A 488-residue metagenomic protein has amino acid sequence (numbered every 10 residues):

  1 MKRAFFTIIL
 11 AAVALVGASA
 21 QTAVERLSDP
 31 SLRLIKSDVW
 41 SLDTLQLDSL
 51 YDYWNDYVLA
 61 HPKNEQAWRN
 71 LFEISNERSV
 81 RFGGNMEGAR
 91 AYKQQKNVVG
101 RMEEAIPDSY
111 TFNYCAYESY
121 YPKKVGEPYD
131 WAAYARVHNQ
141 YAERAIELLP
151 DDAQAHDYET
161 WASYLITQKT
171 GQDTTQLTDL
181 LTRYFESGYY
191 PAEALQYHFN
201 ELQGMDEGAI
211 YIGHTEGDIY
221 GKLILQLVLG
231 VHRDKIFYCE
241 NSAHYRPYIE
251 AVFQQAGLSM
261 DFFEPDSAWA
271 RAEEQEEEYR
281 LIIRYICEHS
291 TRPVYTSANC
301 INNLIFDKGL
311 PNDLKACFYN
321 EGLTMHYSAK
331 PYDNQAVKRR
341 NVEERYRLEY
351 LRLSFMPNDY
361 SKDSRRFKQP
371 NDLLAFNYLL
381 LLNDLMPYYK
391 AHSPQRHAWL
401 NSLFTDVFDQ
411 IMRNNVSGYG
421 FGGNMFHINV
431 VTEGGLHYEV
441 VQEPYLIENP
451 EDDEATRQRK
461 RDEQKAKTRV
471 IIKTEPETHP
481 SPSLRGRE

Functional and structural regions predicted by a protein language model:
M1-A4: Positively charged n-region of N-terminal signal peptides that target proteins for export
T7-A14: Bacterial N-terminal signal peptides
V16-A20: Sec/Tat signal peptide C-region and signal peptidase I cleavage site
Q21-E207, Y220, L225-I471: ER/secretory pathway lumenal C-terminal domains and tails of membrane proteins involved in glycoprotein biogenesis
I212-E216, N241: Short His-Asn-centered micro-motif
S481-S483: Serine residues within intrinsically disordered or low-complexity segments
R485-E488: A cross-taxon signal for low-complexity, glycine/charged-rich
